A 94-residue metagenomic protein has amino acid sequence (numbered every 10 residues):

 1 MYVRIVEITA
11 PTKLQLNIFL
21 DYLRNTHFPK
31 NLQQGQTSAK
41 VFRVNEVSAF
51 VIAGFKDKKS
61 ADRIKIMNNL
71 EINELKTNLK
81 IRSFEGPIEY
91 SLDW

Functional and structural regions predicted by a protein language model:
M1-F50, G54-M67, T77, R82-W94: Short S/T/G/P-rich N-terminal loop/turn motif that feeds into the first structured element of a domain
N73: Active-site phosphate/pyrophosphate- and oxyanion-stabilizing loops and adjacent acidic/basic residues in soluble
